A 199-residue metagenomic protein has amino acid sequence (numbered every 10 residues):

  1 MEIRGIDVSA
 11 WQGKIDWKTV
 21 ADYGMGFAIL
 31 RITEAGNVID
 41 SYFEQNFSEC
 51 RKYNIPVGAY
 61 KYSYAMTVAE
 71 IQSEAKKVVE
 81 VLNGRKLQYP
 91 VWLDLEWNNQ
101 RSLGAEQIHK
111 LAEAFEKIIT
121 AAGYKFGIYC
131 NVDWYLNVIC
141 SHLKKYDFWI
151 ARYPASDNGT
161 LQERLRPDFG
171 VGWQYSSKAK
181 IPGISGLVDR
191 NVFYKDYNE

Functional and structural regions predicted by a protein language model:
M1-Q12, K18, L143-E199: Functionally critical loop-and-helix segments that line ligand-binding/catalytic clefts of soluble enzyme domains
E2-D22, G26-E116, T120-Y124: Substrate-binding cleft of extracellular glycoside hydrolase catalytic domains
N37, M66, Y135, D157 (+1 more regions): Flexible, glycine-rich phosphate/dinucleotide-binding loops and adjacent beta-alpha linkers at cofactor/substrate
E70-S73, W134-L143: Glycine-rich, charge-decorated loop segments at or immediately adjacent to ligand/cofactor-binding or catalytic sites
K77-G84, I139-Y153: Short, structured secondary-structure boundary patches
G104-A105, V138-S141, I184: A short secondary-structure junction signal
I108, A122-I128, Y146-Y153: Extracellular glycoside hydrolase catalytic/binding regions
I119-N137: Aromatic-lined carbohydrate-recognition surfaces of secreted/lumenal glycan-active proteins
